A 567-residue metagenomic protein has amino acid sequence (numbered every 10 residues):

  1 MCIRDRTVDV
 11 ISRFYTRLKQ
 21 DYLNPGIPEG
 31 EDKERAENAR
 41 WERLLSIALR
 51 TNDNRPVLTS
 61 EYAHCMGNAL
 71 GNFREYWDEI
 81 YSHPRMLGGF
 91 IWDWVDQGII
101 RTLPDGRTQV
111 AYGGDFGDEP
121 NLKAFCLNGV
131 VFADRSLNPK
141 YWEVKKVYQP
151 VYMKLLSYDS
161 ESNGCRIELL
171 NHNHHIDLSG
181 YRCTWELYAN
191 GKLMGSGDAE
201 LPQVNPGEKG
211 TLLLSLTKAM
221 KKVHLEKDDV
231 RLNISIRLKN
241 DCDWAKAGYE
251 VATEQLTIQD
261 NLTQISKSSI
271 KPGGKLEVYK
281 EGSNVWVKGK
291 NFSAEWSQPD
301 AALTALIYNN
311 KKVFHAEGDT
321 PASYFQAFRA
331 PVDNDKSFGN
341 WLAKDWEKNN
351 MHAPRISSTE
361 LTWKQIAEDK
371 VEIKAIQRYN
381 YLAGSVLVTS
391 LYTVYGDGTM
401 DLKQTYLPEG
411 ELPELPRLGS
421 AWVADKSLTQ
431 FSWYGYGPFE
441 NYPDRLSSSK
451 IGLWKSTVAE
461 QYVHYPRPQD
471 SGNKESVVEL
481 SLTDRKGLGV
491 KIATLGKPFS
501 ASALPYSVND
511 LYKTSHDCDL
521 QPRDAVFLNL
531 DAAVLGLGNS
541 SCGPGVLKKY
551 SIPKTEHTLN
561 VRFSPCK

Functional and structural regions predicted by a protein language model:
M1-L122, C126-L127: Substrate-binding/catalytic cleft of secreted carbohydrate-active enzymes, primarily glycoside hydrolases
R6, K19-Q20, C65-G67, D96-R101 (+9 more regions): Flexible loop/turn segments at secondary-structure boundaries
N54, G106, R135, G191-K192 (+3 more regions): Detector for glycine-centered tight turns/loop "hinges" at secondary-structure junctions
Y62-C65, H172, R378, T405-L407: Short strand-loop junctions, especially beta-strand C-caps/beta-turns that link beta-sheets to coils or alpha-helices
N68-E75, P139, E143, G164 (+1 more regions): Generic recognition of stable, solvent-exposed alpha-helical segments in well-folded globular domains
E79-Q298, L402: Carbohydrate-binding surfaces of carbohydrate-active enzymes
S215-D228, N240-C242, L256-K567: Beta-strand/loop-rich accessory regions of lumenal/periplasmic or secreted enzymes, predominantly carbohydrate-active
